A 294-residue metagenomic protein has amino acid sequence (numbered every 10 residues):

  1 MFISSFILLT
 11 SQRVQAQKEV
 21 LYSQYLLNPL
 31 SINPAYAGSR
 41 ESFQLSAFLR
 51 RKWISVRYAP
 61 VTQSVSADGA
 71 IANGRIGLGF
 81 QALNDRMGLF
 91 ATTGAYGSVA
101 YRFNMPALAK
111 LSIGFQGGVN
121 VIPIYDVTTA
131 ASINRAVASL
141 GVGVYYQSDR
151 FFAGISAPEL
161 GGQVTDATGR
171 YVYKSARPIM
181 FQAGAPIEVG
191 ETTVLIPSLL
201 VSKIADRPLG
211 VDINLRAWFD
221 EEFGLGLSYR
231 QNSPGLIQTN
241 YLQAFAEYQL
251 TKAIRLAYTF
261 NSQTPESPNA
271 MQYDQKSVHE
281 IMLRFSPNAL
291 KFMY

Functional and structural regions predicted by a protein language model:
M1-E19, I187, L215, S277 (+2 more regions): Bacterial Sec-dependent N-terminal signal peptides
K18-S31, A35, R50-A59, G79-A153 (+2 more regions): Outer-membrane beta-barrel translocator/channel fold
A35-Q44: N-terminal glycine-rich anion-binding loops that anchor highly charged ligand groups
A37, A70, W218, Q249: Conserved catalytic core of Hanks-type protein kinase domains
S39, A72, N104, E188 (+1 more regions): Short polar/acidic secondary-structure junctions
V56-L78, A157: Glycine- and aromatic-enriched membrane insertion/assembly motifs of diderm outer-membrane and organelle channel
G141-R230: Detector for outer-membrane/organellar transmembrane beta-barrel domains, recognizing the amphipathic beta-strand
